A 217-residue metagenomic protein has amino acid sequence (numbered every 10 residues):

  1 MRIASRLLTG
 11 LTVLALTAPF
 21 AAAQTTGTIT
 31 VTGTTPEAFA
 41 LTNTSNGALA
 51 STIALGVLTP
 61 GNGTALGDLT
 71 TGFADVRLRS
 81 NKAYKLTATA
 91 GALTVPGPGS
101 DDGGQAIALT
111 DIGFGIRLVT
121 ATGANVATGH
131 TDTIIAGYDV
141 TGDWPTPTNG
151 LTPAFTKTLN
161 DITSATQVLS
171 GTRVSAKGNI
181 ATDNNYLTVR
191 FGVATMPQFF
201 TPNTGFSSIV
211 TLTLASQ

Functional and structural regions predicted by a protein language model:
M1-T9: Bacterial N-terminal signal peptides that target proteins for export
T17-P19: N-terminal signal peptide c-region/cleavage motif recognized by signal peptidases
A21, A38, P147-N149: Intrinsically disordered, low-complexity segments enriched in proline/serine/threonine
A23-D139, S170-Q217: N-terminal small/polar-rich segments of proteins
T71, G150, A154, T158-N179: Local beta-strand/beta-hairpin segments that build beta-sheet-rich folds
G137-A154: Flexible glycine-rich, low-complexity coil/linker segments exposed to the extracellular/periplasmic environment
